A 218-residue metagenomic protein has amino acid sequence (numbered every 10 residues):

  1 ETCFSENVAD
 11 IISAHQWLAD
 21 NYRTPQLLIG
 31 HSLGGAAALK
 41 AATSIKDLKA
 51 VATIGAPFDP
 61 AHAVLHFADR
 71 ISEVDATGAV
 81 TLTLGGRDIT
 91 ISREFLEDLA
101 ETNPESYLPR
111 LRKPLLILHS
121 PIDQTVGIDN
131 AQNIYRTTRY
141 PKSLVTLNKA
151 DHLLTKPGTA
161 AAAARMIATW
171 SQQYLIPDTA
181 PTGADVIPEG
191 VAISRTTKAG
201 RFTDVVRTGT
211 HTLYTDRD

Functional and structural regions predicted by a protein language model:
T2-N21: Alpha/beta-hydrolase active-site loop
N21-S32: Alpha/beta-hydrolase fold nucleophile elbow
K46-E94: Hydrolase active-site cap/lid region
L111, I117-H119, D123: Short beta-strand/loop motif that positions the catalytic acidic residue of the alpha/beta-hydrolase fold
K113, G127-R136: Short alpha-helix in the alpha/beta-hydrolase fold that links the catalytic acid
T138-L153: Catalytic histidine neighborhood in serine/cysteine hydrolases with alpha/beta-hydrolase-type architecture
A150-A162: Catalytic histidine-centered segment of alpha/beta-hydrolase-like enzymes
W170-D218: Extended beta-strand/beta-hairpin segments
